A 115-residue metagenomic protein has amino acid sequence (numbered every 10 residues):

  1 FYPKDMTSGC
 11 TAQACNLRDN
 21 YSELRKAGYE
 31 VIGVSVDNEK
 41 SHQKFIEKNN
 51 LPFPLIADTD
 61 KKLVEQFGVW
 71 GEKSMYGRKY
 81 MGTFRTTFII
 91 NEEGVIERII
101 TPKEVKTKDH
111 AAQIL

Functional and structural regions predicted by a protein language model:
F1-L115: Chalcogenol-based redox active-site neighborhoods
